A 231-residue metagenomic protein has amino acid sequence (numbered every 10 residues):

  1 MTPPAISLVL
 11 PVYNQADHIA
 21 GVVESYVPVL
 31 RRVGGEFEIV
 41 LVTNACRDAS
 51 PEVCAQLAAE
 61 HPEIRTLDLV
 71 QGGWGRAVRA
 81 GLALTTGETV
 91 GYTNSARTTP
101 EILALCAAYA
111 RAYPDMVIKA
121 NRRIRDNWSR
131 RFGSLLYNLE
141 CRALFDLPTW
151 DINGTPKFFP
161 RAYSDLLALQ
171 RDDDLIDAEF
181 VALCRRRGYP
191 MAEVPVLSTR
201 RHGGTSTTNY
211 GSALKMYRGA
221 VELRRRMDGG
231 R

Functional and structural regions predicted by a protein language model:
M1-A5, D17, V27-P28, D146 (+1 more regions): Hydrophobic helical membrane-anchoring modules
P4-L10, I19, Y26, F37-V42: Hydrophobic targeting segments
Q15-I19, C46: Donor nucleotide-sugar binding loop of glycosyltransferases
F37, P51-L84: Conserved donor nucleotide-binding strand/loop of the catalytic core
E38, E63-R65, P148, P190-A192: Conserved beta-strand segments of alpha/beta enzyme cores
L41-T43, D68-V70, N121, P195-L197: Residue-level recognition of beta-strand->loop/alpha-helix junctions
T43-E52, R97: A conserved acidic beta->alpha catalytic loop
L69-G72, R76-L84, T89-Y92, P100-D174 (+2 more regions): Acceptor/aglycone-binding surface of glycosyltransferases and processive sugar-polymer synthases
